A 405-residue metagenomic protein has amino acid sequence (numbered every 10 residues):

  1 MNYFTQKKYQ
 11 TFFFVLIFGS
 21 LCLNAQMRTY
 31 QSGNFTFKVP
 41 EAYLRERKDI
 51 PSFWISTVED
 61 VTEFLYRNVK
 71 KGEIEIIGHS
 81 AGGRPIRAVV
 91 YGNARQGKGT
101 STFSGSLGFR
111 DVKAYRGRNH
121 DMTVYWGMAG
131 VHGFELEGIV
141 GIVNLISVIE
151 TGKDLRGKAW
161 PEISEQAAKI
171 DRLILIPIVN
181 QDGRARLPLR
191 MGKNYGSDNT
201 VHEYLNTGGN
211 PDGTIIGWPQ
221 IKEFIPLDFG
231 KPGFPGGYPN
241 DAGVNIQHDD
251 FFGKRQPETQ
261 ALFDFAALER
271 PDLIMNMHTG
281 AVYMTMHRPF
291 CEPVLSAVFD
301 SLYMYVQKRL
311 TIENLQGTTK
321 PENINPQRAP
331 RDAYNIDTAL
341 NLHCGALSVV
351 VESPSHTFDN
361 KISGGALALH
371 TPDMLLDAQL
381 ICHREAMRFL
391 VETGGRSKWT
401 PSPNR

Functional and structural regions predicted by a protein language model:
Y3-T5, Y9, Q26-S56, R156 (+1 more regions): C-terminal accessory segments enriched in acidic
V15-N24: Hydrophobic h-region of N-terminal signal peptides that target proteins for export in Gram-negative bacteria
E59-M122: Soluble metallo-hydrolase cores and metallopeptidase-like ectodomains found primarily in the secretory/periplasmic
I74-I76, A114, P161-I163, L262-D264 (+1 more regions): Generic recognition of flexible, low-complexity loop/linker segments
G83, A114-I142, I178: Short HxH-centered metal-ligating active-site micro-motif
N93, N180, S355-H356: Short, glycine-/Ser/Thr-/acidic-enriched flexible segments
Y115-H120, G233-P239, L340-C344: Short glycine/proline-enriched loop/turn "hinge" motifs that connect secondary-structure elements and lie
M122, L136-V294: Active-site/substrate-binding loop(s) of hydrolase catalytic cores
